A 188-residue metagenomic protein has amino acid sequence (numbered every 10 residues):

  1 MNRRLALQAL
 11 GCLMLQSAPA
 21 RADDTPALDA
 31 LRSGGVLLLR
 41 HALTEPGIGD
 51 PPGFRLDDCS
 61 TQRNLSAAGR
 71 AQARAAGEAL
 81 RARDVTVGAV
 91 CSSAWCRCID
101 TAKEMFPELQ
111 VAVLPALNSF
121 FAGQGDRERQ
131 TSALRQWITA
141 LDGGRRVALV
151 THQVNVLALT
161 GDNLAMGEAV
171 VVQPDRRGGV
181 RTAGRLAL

Functional and structural regions predicted by a protein language model:
L5-R21: N-terminal export signals
D24-V113, F120-Q124, D162-L188: Active-site-proximal alpha-helix that buttresses catalytic centers in soluble enzyme cores
G35-L37, R145-T151: Generic beta-sheet signal
G125-A133: Short, surface-exposed amphipathic charged segments that create phosphate/polyanion-binding patches used for binding
